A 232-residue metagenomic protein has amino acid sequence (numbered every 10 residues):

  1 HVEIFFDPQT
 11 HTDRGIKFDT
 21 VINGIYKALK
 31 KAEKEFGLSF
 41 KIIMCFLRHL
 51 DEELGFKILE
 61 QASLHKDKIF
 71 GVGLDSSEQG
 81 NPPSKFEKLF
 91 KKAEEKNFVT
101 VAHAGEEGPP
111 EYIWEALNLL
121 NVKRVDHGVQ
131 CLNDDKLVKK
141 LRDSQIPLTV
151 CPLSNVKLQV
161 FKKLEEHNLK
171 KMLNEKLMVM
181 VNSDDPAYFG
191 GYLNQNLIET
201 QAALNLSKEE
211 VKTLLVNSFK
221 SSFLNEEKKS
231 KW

Functional and structural regions predicted by a protein language model:
H1-F98, E107-E111, L119, K123-R124 (+2 more regions): Metal-cofactor-binding active-site regions of metalloenzymes
H103: Short HxH-centered metal-ligating active-site micro-motif
